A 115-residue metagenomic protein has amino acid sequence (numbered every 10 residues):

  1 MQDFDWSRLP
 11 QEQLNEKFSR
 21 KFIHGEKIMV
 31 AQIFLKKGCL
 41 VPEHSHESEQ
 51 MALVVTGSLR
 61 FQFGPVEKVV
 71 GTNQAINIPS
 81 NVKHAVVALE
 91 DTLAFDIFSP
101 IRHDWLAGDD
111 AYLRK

Functional and structural regions predicted by a protein language model:
M1-K27, D110-K115: A short, N-terminal "cap"/entry segment at the start of jelly-roll beta-barrel domains of the cupin/DSBH fold
L14, K21-F22, I33, V41-S45 (+1 more regions): Short histidine-centered beta-strand/loop micro-motifs that create catalytic or ligand/metal-coordination sites
K27-M29, S58-R60, E67, K83 (+1 more regions): Structural motif
A31, F63, F95, H103-A107: Anionic, Ser/Thr-rich low-complexity intrinsically disordered regions
F34-K36, H46-F61: Short, conserved beta-strand element in jelly-roll/cupin
V55-T56, G71-T72, E90: A cytosolic small-molecule/anion-sensing beta-strand core signal
P65-S80: Short acidic-glycine-tyrosine-enriched beta hairpin
S80-D104: Ligand-binding loop in jelly-roll beta-barrel domains
